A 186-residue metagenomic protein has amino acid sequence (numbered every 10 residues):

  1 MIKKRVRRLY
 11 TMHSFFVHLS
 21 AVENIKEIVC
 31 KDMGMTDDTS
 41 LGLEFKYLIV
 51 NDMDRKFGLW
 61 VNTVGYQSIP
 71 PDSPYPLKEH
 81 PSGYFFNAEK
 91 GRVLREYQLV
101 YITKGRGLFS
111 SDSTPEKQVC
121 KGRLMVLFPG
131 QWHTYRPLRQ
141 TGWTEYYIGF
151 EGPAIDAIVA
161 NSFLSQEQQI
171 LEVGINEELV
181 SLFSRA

Functional and structural regions predicted by a protein language model:
M1-K117, R139: Generic protein-terminus/edge-of-domain signal
I49, A157-A186: Amphipathic alpha-helical segments enriched in hydrophobic/aromatic residues interleaved with Lys/Arg
T63, L99, L124-V126, Y147: Conserved hydrophobic/aromatic beta-strand scaffold that supports enzyme active sites
T63, T134, Q169-I170: Conserved beta-strand positions that form and line the central face of beta-propeller blades
Q118-V119, G142-E145, L164-Q166: Glycine-rich, phosphate-binding/catalytic loops in enzymes
V119-W132: Conserved metal-binding segment of the jelly-roll/cupin
G130-A154: Ligand-binding loop in jelly-roll beta-barrel domains
